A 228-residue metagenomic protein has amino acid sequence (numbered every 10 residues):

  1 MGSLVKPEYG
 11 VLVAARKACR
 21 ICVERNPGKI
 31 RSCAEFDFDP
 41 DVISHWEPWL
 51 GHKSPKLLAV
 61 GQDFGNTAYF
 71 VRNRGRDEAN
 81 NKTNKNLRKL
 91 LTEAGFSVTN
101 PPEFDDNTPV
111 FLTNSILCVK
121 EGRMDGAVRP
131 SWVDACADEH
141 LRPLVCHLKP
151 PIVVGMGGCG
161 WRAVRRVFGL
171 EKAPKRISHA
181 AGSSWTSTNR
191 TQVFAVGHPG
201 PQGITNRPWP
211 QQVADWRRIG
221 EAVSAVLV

Functional and structural regions predicted by a protein language model:
G2-K172, R190-P210: A polyanion-binding, active-site-adjacent surface
R176-W185: Alpha-helical scaffolding within the catalytic cores of extracellular/periplasmic polymer-degrading hydrolases
R217-V228: Charged phosphate-binding loop/patch that engages nucleotide di/tri-phosphates or the phosphate backbone of nucleic
